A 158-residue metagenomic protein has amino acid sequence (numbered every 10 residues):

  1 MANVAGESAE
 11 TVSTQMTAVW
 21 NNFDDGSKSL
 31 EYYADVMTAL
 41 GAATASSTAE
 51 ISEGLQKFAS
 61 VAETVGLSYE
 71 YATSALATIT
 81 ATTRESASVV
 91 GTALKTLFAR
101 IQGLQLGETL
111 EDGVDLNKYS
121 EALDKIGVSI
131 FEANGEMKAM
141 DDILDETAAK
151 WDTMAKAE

Functional and structural regions predicted by a protein language model:
M1-E158: Amphipathic alpha-helical interface segments used for oligomerization, scaffolding, and membrane association
